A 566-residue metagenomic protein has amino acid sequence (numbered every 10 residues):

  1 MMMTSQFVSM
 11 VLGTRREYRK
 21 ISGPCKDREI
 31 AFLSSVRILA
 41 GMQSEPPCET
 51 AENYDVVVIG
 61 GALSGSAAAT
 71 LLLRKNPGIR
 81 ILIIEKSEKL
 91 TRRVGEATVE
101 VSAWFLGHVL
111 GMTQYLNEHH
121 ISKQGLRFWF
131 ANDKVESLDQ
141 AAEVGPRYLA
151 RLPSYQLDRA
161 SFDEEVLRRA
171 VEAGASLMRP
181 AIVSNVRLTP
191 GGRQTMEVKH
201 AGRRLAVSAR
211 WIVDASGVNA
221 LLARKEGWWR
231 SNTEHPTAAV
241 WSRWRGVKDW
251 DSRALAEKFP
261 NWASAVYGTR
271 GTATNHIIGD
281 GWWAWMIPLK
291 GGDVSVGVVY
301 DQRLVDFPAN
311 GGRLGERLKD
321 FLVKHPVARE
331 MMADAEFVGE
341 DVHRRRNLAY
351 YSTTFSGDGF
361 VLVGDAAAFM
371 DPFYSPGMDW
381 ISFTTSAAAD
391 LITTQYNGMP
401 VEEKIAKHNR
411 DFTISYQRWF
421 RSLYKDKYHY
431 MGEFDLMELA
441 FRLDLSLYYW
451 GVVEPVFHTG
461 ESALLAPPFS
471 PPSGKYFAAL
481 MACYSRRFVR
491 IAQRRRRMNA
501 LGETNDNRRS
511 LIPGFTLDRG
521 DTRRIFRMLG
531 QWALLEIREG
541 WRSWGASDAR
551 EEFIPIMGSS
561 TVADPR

Functional and structural regions predicted by a protein language model:
M1, S5-S9, R15-C25: Low-acidity, Ser/Thr- and Arg-rich intrinsically disordered low-complexity segments
E49-A62: Beta1/beta-strand and adjacent pyrophosphate-binding region of the FAD-binding site in flavoprotein oxidoreductases
L73-V94: Glycine-rich FAD pyrophosphate-binding loop
T91-V135: N-terminal FAD cofactor-binding segment of flavoenzymes
Y148-R168, D306-A309: Short beta-strand to alpha-helix junction loop
R169-V327: Predominantly flavin-linked oxidoreductase catalytic cores and closely associated redox partners
D280-A284, P288-K290, Q302-Y424: FAD/FMN-dependent oxidoreductases across multiple families
T393-R566: C-terminal helical "tail/cap" subdomain of flavin- and related membrane-associated enzymes
